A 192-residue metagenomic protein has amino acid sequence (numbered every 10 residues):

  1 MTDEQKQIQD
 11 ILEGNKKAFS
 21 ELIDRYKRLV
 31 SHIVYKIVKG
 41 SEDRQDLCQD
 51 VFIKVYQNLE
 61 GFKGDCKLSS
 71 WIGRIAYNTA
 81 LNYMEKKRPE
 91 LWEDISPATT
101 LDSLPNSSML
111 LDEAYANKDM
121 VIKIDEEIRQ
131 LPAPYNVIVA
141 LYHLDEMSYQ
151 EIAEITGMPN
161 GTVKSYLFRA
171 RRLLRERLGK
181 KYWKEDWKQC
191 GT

Functional and structural regions predicted by a protein language model:
K6, D10, L91-A98, D102 (+4 more regions): C-terminal edge and immediately downstream basic/flexible tail or linker adjoining helix-turn-helix-like DNA-binding
L12-E13, K39, F52-K67, K87: Sigma70-family region 2
L12-E21, S31-D50, I155, N160 (+2 more regions): Short, charged helix-capping/linker segments at alpha-helix termini
Y26, Y166-R169: Residues within the DNA-recognition helix of helix-turn-helix
H32, D46-I53, C66-N78: Structural recognition of an alpha-helix C-terminal capping motif at a helix-to-coil junction
E60-K63, R74-I95, M109, N117 (+1 more regions): Arg/Lys-rich amphipathic alpha helix in sigma70-family domain 2
T100-R129: Acidic, proline/glycine-rich intrinsically disordered inter-domain spacer in sigma factors
I138-Y142: A short pre-motif secondary-structure segment
